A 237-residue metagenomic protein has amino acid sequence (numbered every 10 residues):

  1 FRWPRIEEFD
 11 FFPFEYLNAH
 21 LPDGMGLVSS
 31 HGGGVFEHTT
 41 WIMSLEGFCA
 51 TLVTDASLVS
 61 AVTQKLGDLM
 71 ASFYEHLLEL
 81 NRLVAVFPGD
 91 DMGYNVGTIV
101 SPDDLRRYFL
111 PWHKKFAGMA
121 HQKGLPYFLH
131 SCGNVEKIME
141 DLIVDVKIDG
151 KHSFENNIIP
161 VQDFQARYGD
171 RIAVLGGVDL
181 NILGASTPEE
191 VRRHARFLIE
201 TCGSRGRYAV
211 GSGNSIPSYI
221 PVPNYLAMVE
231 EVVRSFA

Functional and structural regions predicted by a protein language model:
R2-A237: Active-site loop segments of alpha/beta catalytic cores
